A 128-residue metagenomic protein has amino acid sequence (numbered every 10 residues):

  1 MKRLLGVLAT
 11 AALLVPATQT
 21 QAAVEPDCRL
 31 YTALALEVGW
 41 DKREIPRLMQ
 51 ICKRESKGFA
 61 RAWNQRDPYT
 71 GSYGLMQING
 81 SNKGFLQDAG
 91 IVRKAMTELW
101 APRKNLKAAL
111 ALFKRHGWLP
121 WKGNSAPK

Functional and structural regions predicted by a protein language model:
K2-L4, A12-G58: Export/targeting segments at the very N-terminus of extracytoplasmic proteins
V24-E25, V38, R43-Q50, R61 (+2 more regions): Catalytic and binding regions of secreted/periplasmic enzymes and modules that target cell-wall glycans
